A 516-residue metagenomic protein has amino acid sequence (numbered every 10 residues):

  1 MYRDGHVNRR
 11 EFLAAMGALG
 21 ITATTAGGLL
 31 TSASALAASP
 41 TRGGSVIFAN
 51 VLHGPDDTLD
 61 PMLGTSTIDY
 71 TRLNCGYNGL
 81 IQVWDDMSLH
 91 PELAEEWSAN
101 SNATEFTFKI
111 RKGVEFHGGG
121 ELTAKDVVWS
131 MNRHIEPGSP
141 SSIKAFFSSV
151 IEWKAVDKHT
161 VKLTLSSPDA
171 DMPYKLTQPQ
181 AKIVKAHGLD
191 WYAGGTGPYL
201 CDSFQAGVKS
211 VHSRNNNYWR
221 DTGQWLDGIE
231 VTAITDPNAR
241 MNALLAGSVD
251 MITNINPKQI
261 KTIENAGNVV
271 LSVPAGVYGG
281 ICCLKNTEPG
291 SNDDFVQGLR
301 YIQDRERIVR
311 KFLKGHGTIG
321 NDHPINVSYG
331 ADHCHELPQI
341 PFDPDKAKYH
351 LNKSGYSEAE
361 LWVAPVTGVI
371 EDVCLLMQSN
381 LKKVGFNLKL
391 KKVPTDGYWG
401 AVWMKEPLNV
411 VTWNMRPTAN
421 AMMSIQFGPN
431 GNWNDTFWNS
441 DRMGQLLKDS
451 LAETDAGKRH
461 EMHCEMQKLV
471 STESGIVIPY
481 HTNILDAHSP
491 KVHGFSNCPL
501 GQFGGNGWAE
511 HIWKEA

Functional and structural regions predicted by a protein language model:
M1-E11, A18-G20: N-terminal secretory signal peptides
A49-S101, N132, G194-T196: N-terminal lobe/hinge region of extracytoplasmic solute-binding protein
D57, H488-A516: Long beta-strand-rich cores associated with HINT superfamily self-processing modules
V83-S88, P168-D169, Y174-E230, D236-N238 (+2 more regions): Gly/Pro-rich hinge or "lid" segments in bacterial periplasmic/extracellular proteins
K109, S142-A186, Q205: Surface-exposed binding/hinge segments that line and control ligand-binding clefts or catalytic entry sites
P198, T318-N352, T367-I370: Structural transition elements
N217-T262, N387-K389: Ligand-site clamp/hinge motif
N387-Y398, S424-P490, A516: Extracytoplasmic/peripheral linker and loop segments enriched in polar/acidic and small residues with frequent Thr/Pro
